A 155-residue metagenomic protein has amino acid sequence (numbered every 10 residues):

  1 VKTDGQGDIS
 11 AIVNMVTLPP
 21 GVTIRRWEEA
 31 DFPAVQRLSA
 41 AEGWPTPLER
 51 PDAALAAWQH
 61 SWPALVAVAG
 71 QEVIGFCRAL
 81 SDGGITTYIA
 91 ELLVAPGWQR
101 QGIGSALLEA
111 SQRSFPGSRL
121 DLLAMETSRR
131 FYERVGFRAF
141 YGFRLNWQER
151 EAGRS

Functional and structural regions predicted by a protein language model:
V22-A34: A short beta-loop-alpha structural element at the N-terminal edge of CoA-dependent acyl/N-acetyltransferase catalytic
R26, R37-E49: Helix-loop element at the rim of GNAT/NAT acetyltransferase active sites that forms part of the acceptor-substrate
L55-V66: A short helix-loop-beta-strand connector motif used in the catalytic cores of GNAT acetyltransferases and, in some
V66, E72-S81, Y88-L93: Conserved beta-strand in the GNAT
V94, R100-R113: Conserved acetyl-CoA-binding loop-helix of GNAT-fold acetyltransferases
R113-E126: Conserved GNAT acetyl-CoA-binding A-motif
Y132: Conserved active-site tyrosine of GNAT-family acetyltransferases
V135-F143: Conserved acetyl-CoA-binding loop of GNAT-fold acetyltransferases
